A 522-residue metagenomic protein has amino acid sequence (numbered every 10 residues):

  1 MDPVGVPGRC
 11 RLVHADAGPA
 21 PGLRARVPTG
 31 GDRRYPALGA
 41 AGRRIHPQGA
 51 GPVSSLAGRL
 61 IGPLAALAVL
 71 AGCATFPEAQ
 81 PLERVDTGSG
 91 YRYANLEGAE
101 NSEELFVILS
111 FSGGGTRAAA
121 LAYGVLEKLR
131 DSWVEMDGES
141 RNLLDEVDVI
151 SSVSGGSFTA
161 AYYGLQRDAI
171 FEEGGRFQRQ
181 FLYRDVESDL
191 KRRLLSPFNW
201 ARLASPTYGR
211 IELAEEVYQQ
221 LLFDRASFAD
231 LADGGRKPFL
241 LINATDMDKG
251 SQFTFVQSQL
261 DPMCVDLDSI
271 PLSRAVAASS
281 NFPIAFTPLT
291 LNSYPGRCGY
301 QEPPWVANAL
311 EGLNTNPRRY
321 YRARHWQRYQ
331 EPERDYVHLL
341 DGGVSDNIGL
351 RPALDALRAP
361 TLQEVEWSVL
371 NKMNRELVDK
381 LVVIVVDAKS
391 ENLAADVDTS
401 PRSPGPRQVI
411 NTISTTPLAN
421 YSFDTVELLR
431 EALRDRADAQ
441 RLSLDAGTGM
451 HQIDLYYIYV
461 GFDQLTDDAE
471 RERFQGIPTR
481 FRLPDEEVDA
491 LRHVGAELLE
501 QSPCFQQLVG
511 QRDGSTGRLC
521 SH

Functional and structural regions predicted by a protein language model:
P3-P7, A15-P21, A25-D32, P36-A41 (+2 more regions): Acidic, proline/serine/threonine- and glycine-rich low-complexity intrinsically disordered segments
P3-V6, S55-L56, Q178, L182: N-terminal leader/targeting segments
P21, L38-P47, C73-H522: Catalytic domains of lipid- and phosphate-ester/thioester hydrolases
V53-C73: Sec-dependent bacterial lipoprotein signal peptides
